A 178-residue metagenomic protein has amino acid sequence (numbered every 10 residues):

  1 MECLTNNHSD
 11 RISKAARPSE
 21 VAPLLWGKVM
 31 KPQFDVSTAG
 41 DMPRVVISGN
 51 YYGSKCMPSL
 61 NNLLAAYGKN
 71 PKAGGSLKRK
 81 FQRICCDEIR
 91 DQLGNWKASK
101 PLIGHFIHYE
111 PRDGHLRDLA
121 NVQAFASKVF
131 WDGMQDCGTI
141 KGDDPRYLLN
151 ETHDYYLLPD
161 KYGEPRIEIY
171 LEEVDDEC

Functional and structural regions predicted by a protein language model:
M1-C178: Catalytic phosphate/metal-binding cores of nucleic-acid and nucleotide-processing enzymes, i.e., regions that mediate
